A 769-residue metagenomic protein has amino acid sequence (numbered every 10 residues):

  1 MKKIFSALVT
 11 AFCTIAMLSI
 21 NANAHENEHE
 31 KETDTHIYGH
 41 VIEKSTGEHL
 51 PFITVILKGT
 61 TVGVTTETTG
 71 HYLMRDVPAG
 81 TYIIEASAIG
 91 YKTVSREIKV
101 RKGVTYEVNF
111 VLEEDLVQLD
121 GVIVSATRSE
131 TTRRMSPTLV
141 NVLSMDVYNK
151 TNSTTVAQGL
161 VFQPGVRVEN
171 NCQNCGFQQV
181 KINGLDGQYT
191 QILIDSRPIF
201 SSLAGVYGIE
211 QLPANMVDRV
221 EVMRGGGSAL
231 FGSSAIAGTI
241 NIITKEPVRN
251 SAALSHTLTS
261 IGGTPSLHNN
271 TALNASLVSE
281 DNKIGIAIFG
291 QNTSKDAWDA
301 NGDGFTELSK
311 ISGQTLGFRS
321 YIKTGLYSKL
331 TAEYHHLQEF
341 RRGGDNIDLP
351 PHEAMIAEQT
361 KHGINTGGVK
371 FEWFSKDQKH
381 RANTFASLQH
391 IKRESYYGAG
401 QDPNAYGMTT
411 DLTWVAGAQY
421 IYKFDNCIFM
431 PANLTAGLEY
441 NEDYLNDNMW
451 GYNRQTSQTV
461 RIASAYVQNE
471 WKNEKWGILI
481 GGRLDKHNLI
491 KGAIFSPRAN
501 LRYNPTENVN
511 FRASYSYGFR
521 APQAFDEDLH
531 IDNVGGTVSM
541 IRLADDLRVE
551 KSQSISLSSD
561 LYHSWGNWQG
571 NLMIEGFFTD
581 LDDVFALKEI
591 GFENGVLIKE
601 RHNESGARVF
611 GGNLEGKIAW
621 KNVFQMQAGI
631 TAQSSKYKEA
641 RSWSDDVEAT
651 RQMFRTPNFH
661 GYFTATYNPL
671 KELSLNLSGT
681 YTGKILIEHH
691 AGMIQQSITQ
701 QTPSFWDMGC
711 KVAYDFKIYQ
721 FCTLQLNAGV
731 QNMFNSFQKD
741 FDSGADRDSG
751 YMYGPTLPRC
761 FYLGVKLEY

Functional and structural regions predicted by a protein language model:
E28-D34, H40-T46, I53-K58, S87-Y91 (+4 more regions): Short, acidic, small-residue-rich periplasmic hinge/interaction motif at the N-terminus of Gram-negative outer-membrane
R75-D76, Q179-K181, R197-R224, K245: Short acidic/polar hinge/loop motifs at secondary-structure boundaries that mediate gating or recognition
A157-P198, D218: Extracytoplasmic beta-strand/coil segments of soluble accessory domains associated with Gram-negative outer-membrane
S201-L203, M216-D218, A229-N241, K245-G302 (+2 more regions): Outer-membrane beta-barrel translocator/receptor signature
L273, N383-Y397, R512, D546-H602 (+2 more regions): Membrane-embedded beta-barrel scaffold of Gram-negative outer-membrane proteins
K295-T315, Y321-A382, L388-D411: Flexible loop and strand-edge segments within Gram-negative outer membrane beta-barrel domains
K472-K475, G576-D580, E600-H690: Gram-negative outer-membrane beta-barrel transporters
D582, Y681-H690, Y714-Y769: C-terminal beta-signal and adjacent terminal beta-strands/loops of Gram-negative outer-membrane beta-barrel proteins
